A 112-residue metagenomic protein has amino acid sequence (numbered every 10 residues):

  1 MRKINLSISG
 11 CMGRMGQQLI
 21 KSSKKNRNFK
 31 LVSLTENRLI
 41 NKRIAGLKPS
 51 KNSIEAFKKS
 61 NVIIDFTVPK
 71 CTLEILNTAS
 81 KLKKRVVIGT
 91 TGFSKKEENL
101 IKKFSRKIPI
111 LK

Functional and structural regions predicted by a protein language model:
R2-L6: Extreme N-terminal starter segment of soluble prokaryotic enzymes
I8-K21: N-terminal Rossmann NAD(P)H-binding glycine-rich loop of SDR-like oxidoreductase domains
S9, F66, G89-T90: Structural motif
M12, T35-R38, G92: Residues in the short beta-alpha loop(s) of Rossmann-like NAD(P)-binding domains
S22-G46: NAD(P)-binding Rossmann-fold cofactor-contacting core
G46-S60: Short acidic low-complexity segments
I63-I64, A79: N-terminal Rossmann-like NAD(P) cofactor-binding module of classical short-chain dehydrogenase/reductase
K70-L82, I88-K112: Rossmann-fold NAD(P)-binding glycine/threonine-rich loop
